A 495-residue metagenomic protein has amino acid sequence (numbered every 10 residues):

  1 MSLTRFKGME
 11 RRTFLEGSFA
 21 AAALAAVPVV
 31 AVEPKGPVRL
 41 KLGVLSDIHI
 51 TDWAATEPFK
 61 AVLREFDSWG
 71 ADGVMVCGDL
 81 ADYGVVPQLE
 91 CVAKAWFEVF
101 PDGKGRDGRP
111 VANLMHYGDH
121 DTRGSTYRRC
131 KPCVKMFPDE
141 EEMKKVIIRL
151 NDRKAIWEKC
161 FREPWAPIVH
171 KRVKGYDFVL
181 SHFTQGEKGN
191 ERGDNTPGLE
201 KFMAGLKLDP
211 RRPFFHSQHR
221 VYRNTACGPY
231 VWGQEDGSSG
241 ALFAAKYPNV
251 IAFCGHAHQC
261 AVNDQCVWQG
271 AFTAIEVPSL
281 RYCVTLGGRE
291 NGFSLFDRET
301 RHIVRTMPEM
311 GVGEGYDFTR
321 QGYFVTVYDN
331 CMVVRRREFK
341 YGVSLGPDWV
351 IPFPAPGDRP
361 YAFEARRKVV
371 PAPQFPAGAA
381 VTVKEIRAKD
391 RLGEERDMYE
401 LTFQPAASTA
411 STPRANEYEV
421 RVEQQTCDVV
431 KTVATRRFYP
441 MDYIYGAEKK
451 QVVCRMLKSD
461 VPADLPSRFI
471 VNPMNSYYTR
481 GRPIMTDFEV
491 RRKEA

Functional and structural regions predicted by a protein language model:
M1-M9: N-terminal secretory signal peptides
E10-F19, A23: N-terminal export leaders
A31-E90: N-terminal active-site segment of His-dependent metallophosphoesterases
L45-S46, V74-D79, A112-D119, H216-Q218 (+2 more regions): Active-site neighborhood of phospho(di)ester-bond hydrolases with catalytic His/Asp-centered motifs
V86-A204, L208-D209, S239-G240, A245-K246 (+5 more regions): Extended active-site neighborhood of metal-dependent phosphoesterases/phosphodiesterases
Y399-T412: Conserved aromatic anchor
P462-Y478: Beta-strand-rich modules
Y478-K493: Extracellular fibronectin type III
